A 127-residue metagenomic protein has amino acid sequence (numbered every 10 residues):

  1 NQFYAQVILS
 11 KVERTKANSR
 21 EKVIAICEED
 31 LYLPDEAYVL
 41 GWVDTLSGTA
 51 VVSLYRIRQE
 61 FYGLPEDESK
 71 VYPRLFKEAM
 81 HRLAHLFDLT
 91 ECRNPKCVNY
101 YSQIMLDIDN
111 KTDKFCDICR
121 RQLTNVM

Functional and structural regions predicted by a protein language model:
N1-A79, L86, T90: Metzincin-family zinc-dependent endopeptidase catalytic domain
Y62-M127: The catalytic-center signature of Zn2+-dependent metalloproteases
